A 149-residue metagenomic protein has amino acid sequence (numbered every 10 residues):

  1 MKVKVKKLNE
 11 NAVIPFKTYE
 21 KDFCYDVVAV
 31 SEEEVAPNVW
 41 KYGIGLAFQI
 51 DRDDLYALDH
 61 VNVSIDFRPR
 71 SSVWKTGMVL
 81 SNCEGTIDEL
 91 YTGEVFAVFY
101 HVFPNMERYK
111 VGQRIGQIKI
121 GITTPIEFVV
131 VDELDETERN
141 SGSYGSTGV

Functional and structural regions predicted by a protein language model:
M1-V149: DUTPase catalytic domain/fold
